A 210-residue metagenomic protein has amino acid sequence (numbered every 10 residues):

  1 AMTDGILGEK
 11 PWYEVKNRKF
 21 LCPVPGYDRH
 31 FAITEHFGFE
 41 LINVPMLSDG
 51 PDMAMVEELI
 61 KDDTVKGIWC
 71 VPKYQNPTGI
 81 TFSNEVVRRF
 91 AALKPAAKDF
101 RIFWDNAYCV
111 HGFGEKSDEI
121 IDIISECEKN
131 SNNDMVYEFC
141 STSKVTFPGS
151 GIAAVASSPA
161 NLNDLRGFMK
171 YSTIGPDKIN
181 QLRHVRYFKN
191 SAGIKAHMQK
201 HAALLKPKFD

Functional and structural regions predicted by a protein language model:
A1-K98, C109-N130: Conserved core of the PLP fold type I
P11, K61-D62, A96-A97, N161 (+3 more regions): Serine/threonine-rich low-complexity intrinsically disordered regions
R18-K19, R29, R88-R89, R101 (+3 more regions): Arginine residue identity/basic-tract feature
G67, R101-I102, Y137: Hydrophobic "anchor" residues on beta-strands that sit immediately upstream of conserved functional sites
V86-V87, G151, K208-F209: Short, cationic motifs built from Arg/Lys/His that form the positively charged side of catalytic pockets
D105-N106: Walker B catalytic acidic pair
S125-K206: Conserved core segment of the aminotransferase class I/II
